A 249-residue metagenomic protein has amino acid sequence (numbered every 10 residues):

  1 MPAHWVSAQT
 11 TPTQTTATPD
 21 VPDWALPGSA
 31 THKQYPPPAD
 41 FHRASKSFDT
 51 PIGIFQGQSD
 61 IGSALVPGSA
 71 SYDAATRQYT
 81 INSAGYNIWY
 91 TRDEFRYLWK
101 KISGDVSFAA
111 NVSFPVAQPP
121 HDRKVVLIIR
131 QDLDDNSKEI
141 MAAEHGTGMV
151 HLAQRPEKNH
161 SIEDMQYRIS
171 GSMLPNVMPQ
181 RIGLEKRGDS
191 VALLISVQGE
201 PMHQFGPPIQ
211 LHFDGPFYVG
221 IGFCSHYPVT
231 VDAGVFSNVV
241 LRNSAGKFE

Functional and structural regions predicted by a protein language model:
M1-V6: C-terminal segment of classical bacterial N-terminal signal peptides
P12-E249: Extracellular glycan-recognition regions
